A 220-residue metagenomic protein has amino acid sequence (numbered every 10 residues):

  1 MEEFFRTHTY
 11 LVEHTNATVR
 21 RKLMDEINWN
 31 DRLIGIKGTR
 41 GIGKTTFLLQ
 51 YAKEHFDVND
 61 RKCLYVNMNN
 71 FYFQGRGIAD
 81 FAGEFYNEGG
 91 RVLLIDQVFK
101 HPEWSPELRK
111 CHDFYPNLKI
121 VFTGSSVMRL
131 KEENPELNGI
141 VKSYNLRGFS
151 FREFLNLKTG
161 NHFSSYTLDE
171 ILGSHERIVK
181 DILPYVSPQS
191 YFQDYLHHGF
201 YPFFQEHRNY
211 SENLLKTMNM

Functional and structural regions predicted by a protein language model:
M1-D25: N-terminal pre-Walker A segment at the start of P-loop NTPase domains
E2, T7-H8, E133-M220: Interdomain motor-coupling "hinge/lid" segment immediately C-terminal to the ATP-binding subdomain of NTP-driven enzymes
I36: Hydrophobic anchor at the beta1->P-loop junction of P-loop NTPases
R40-G41: Walker A (P-loop) phosphate-binding loop of P-loop NTPases
K44-T45: Conserved lysine of the Walker
L48-A52: Motif I (Walker A/P-loop) of helicase-class P-loop NTPases
D57-N70: Conserved catalytic segments around the Walker B and adjacent sensor/switch elements of P-loop NTPase domains
Q74-V121: Conserved nucleotide-sensing/catalytic segment adjacent to the nucleotide-binding pocket in NTP-handling enzymes
